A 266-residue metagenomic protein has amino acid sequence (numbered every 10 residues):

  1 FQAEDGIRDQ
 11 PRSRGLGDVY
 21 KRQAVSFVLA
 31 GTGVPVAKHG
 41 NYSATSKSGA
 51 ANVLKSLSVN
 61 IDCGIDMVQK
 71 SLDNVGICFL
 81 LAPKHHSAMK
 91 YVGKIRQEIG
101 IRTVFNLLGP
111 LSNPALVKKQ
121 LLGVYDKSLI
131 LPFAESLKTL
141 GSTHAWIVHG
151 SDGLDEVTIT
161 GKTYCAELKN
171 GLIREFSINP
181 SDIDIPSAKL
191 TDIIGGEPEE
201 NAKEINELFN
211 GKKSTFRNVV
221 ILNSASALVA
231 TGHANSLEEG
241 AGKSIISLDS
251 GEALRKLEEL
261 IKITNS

Functional and structural regions predicted by a protein language model:
F1-Y20: Single conserved hydrophobic/aromatic residue that forms the stacking wall/gate of nucleotide- or nucleobase-binding
I7, V19-K21, V28, V36 (+3 more regions): Hydrophobic aliphatic residue packing
R8, A37-S43, F105-L108: Core alpha/beta catalytic barrel or barrel-like domain that forms the active/cofactor pocket in diverse metabolic
S13-R14, D18, V36-N41, F209-T215: A short glycine/serine-rich beta->alpha loop
R14, N41-S46, H85, S151-D152: Acidic, glycine-rich active-site loops and adjacent beta-strand->loop/helix elements that engage anionic groups
D18-S71: A generic, well-ordered mixed alpha/beta core segment in the N-terminal half of proteins
G33, K55-D62, M67-S266: Glycine-rich anion-binding loops and their surrounding alpha/beta cores
